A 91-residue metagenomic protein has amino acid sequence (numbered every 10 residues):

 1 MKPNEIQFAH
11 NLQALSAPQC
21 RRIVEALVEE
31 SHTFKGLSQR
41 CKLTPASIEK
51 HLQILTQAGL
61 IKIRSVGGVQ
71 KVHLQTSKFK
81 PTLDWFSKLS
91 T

Functional and structural regions predicted by a protein language model:
M1-L12: Short, Lys/Arg-enriched N-terminal segment that forms or immediately precedes the first helix of a structured domain
Q13-Q19, T76-F79: Short helix-coil-helix linker/hinge
P18-C20, E29-T33: Short capping segments at the starts of secondary-structure elements
G36-Q39: A short acidic, leucine-rich amphipathic alpha-helix
T44-S47: Helix-turn-helix DNA-binding motif, specifically the short coil turn and the N-cap/start of the second
L52-Q53: Short, hydrophobic-biased segments on the C-terminal half of alpha helices that form "recognition helices"
T56-G67, H73: Beta-hairpin "wing" of winged helix-turn-helix
Q70-T91: Conserved segment of winged-helix/HTH DNA-binding domains
